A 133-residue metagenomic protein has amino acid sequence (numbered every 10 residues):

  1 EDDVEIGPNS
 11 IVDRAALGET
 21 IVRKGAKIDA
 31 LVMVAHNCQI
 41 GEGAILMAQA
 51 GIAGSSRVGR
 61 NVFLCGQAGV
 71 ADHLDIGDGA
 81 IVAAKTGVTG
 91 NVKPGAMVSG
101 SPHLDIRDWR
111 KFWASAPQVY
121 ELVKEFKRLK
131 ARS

Functional and structural regions predicted by a protein language model:
E1-D105: Structural signal for interior beta-strand "rungs" in well-ordered beta-sheet cores of soluble enzyme domains
H103-S133: Long, leucine- and charge-enriched amphipathic alpha-helices that form heptad-repeat coiled-coil/leucine-zipper-like
